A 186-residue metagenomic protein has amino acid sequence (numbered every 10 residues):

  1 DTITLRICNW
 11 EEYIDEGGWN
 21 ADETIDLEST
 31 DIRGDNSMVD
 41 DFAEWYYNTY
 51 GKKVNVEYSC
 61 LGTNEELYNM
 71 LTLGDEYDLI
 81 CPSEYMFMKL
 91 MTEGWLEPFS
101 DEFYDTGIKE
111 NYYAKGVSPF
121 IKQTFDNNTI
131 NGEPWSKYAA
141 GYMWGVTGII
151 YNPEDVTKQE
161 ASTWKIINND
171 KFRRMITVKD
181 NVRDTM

Functional and structural regions predicted by a protein language model:
D1-E93: Early extracytoplasmic/lumenal segment of secretory-pathway proteins
T2-T4, K137-A139, W144-G148, W164 (+1 more regions): Extracellular structured ligand-interaction cores
C8-W10, I150, K179: Short hydrophobic segments within beta-strands
E12-D15, D180-M186: Bilobed "Venus flytrap"/periplasmic-binding protein-like clamshell domains and structurally analogous long
G62, M88-W144, K158-K165: Hinge/lid segment of periplasmic solute-binding proteins
Y68-N69, W164-N168: Short hydrophobic/charged patches on amphipathic alpha-helices used for structural packing and interfaces
G148-D155: A bilobed periplasmic-binding-protein/Venus flytrap-type ligand-binding module shared by bacterial periplasmic
I166-D184: Short loop->beta-strand "edge-of-pocket" segments that line small-molecule binding or catalytic clefts across diverse
